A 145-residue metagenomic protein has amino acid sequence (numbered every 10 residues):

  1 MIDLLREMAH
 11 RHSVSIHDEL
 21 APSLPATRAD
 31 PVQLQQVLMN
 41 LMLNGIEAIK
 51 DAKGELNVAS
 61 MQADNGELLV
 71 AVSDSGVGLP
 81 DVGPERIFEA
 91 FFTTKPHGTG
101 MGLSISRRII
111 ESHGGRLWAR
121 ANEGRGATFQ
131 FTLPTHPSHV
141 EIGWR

Functional and structural regions predicted by a protein language model:
H10, S15-P25, A63: Conserved catalytic submotifs in the C-terminal HATPase_c
A26-A29, T94: Conserved micro-motifs of the catalytic ATP-binding
E55-N57, M61-V70: Short beta-strand-loop-beta element adjacent to the nucleotide/active-site pocket used for signaling
D74: Acidic ATP/Mg2+-coordinating residue in the GHKL
G78-R86: Short helix N-cap motif at coil->helix boundaries in the Bergerat
G102, S106: Short alpha-helical Gxxx[C/S/T] motif in the catalytic ATP-binding
I110-E111: Detector for a conserved hydrophobic position within an alpha-helical segment of the HATPase_c
